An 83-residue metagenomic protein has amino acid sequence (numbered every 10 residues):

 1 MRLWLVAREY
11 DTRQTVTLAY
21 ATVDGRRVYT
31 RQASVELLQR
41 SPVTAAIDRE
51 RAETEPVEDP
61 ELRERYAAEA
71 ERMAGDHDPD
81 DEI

Functional and structural regions predicted by a protein language model:
M1-I83: Acidic, polar-rich N-terminal leader regions of halophilic archaeal proteins
